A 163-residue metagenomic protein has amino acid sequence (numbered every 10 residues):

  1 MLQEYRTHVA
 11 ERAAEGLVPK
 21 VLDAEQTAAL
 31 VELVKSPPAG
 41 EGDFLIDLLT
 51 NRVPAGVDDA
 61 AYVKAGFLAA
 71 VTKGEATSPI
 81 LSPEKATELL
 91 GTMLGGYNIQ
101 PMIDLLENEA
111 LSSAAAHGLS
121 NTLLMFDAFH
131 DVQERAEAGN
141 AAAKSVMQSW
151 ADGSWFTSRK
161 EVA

Functional and structural regions predicted by a protein language model:
M1-S36: Amphipathic alpha-helical packing elements
L22, P37, E41, A55-G56 (+2 more regions): Ligand-binding pocket scaffold of soluble enzyme catalytic domains
A24-V31, A55-G74, M93-E107, L124-A136 (+1 more regions): Amphipathic alpha-helical scaffolding segments comprising HEAT/armadillo-like alpha-solenoid repeats
E25, G40-F44, Y62, T77-L81 (+2 more regions): Residues within HEAT/ARM-like alpha-solenoid scaffolds
E32-G42, L49: Short, contiguous, helix-prone interaction/anchoring segments in small proteins
A39, A76-L81, G96, N108-S113 (+1 more regions): Alpha-helix N-cap/helix-start positions at coil->helix boundaries
E41-L45, S82-T87, A115-L119, A143-A151: Conserved hydrophobic register position within alpha-solenoid helical repeats
L119-G139, K144-W155: Leucine-rich solenoid repeat scaffolds
